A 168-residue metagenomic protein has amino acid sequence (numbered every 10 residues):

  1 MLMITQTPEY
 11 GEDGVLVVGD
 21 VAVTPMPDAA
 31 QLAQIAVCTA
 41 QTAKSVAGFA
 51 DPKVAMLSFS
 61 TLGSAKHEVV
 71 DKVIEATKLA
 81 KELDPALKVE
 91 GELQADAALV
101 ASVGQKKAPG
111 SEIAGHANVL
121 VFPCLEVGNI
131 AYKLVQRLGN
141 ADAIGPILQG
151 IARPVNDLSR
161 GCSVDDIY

Functional and structural regions predicted by a protein language model:
M1-Y168: Anion-binding alpha/beta catalytic cores of soluble intermediary-metabolism enzymes, centered on
